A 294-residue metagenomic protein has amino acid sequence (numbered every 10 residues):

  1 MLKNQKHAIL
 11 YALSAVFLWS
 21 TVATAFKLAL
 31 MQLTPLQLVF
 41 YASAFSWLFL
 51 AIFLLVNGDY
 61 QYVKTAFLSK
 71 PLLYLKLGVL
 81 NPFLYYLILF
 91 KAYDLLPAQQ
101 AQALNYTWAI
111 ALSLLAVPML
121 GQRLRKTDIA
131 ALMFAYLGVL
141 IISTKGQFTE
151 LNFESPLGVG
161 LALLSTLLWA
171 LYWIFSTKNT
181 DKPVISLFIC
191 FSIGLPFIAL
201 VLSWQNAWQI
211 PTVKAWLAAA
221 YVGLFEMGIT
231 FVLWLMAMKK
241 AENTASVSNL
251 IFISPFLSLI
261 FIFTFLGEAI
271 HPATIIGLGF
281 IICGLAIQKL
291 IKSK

Functional and structural regions predicted by a protein language model:
M1-F40, V79, F148-K178, I193-F197 (+1 more regions): Glycine-/small-residue-enriched transmembrane alpha-helix faces in small-molecule transporters and effluxers
N4-I9, Q32-F40, A66-P71, T144-S165 (+2 more regions): Juxtamembrane helix-entry segments on the extracytoplasmic side of multipass membrane proteins
A15, Y41, Q100-T107, S176-L195 (+1 more regions): Helix-helix packing/entry segments at the starts of transmembrane helices
L18, V22-A23, A51, G58-N105 (+2 more regions): Specific transmembrane alpha-helical segments of multi-pass solute transporters/efflux pumps, especially DMT/EamA
T21-L28, Q32, S46-F67, L137-N152 (+4 more regions): Membrane-interface helix-cap regions at the ends of transmembrane helices in multi-pass membrane proteins
A29, L38, A42, A92 (+7 more regions): Hydrophobic/aromatic residues within transmembrane alpha-helices of multi-pass small-molecule transporters
Q32-L84, A111-L115, L167-Y172, F188-Q205 (+2 more regions): Transmembrane alpha-helices of multi-pass small-molecule transport proteins
L50, L115, L124-G146, L257 (+1 more regions): Hydrophobic transmembrane alpha-helices of multi-pass small-molecule transport proteins
